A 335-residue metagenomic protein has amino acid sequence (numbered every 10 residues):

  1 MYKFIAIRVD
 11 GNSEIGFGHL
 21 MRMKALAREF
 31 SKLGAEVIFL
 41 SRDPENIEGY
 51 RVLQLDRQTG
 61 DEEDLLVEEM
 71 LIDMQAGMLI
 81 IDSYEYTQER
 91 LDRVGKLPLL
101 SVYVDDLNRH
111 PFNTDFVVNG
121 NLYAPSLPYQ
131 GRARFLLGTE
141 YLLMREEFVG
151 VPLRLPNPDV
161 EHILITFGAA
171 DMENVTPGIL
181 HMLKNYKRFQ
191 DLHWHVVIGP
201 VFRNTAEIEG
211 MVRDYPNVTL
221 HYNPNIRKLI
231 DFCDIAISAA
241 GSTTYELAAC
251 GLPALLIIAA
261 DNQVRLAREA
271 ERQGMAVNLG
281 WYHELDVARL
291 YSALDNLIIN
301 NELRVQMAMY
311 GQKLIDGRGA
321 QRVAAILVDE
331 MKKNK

Functional and structural regions predicted by a protein language model:
I7-F17, R22-E29, L40-G131, F135: Active-site and donor-binding regions of nucleotide-sugar-utilizing enzymes
N113-N174, T205-A206: A nucleotide-sugar donor-handling region in carbohydrate enzymes
P158-C233: Donor-nucleotide binding loops and adjacent catalytic segments primarily of GT-B fold Leloir glycosyltransferases
R227, T244-C250, R268: Short alpha-helical segment that forms part of, or immediately flanks, the ligand-binding pocket in carbohydrate-active
D231-S242, L252: Acidic donor-binding loop of glycosyltransferase active sites
D261-A293: Change "using UDP/GDP/dTDP sugars" to "using nucleotide sugars
N296, L303-G317: A short, well-ordered alpha-helix in the C-terminal region of glycosyltransferases
D316-K335: C-terminal alpha-helical cap of glycosyltransferases
